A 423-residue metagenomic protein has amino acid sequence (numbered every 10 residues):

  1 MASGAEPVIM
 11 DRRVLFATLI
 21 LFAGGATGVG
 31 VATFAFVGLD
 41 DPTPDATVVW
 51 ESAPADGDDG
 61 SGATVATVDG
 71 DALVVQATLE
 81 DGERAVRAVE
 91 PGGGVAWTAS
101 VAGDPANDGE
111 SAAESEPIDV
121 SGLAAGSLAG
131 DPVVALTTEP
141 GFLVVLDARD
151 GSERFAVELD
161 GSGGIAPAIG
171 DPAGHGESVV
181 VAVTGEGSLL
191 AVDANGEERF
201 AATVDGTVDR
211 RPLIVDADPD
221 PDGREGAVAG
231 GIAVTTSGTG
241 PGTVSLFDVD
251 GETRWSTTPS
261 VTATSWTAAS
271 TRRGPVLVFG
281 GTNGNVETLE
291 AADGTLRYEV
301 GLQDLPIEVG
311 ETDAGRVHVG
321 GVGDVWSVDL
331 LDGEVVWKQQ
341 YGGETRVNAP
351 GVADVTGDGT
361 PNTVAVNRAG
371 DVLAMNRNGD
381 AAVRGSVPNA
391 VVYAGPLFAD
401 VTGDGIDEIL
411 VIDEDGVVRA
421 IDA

Functional and structural regions predicted by a protein language model:
M1-A423: Hydrophobic alpha-helical segments
